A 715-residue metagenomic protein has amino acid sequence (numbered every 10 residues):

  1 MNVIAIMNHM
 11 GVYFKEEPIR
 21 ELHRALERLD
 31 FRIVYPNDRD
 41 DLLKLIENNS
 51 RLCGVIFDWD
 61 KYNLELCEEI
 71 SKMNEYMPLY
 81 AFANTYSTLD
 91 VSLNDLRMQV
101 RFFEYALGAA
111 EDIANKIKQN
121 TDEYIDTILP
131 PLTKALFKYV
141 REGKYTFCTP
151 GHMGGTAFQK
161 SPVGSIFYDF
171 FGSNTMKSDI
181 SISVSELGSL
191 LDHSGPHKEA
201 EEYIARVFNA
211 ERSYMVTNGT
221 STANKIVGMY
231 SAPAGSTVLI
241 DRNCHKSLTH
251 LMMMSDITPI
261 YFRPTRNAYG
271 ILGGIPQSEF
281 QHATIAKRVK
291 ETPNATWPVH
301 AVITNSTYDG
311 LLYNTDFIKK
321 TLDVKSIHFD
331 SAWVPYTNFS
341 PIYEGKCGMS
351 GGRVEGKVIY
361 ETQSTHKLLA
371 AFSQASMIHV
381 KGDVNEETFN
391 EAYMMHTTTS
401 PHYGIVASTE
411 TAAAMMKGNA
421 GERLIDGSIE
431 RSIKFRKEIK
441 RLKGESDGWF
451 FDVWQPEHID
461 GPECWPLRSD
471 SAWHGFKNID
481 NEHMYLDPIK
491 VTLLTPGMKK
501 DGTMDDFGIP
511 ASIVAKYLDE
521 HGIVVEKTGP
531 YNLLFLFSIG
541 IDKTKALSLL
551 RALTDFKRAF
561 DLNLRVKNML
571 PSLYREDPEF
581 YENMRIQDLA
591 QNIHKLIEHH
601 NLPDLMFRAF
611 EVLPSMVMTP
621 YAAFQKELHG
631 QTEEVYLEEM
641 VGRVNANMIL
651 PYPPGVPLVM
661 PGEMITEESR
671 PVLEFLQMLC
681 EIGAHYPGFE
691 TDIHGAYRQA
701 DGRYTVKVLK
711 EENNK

Functional and structural regions predicted by a protein language model:
M1-E16, V238-D241: Short hydrophobic beta-strand segments
M1-I4, S50, A210-E211, A234-G235 (+1 more regions): A short, charged/proline- and glycine-enriched loop that marks the coil->beta-strand transition at the N-terminal
H9-D30, N37-F57, L64, I70-M77 (+4 more regions): Non-catalytic terminal extensions of PLP-dependent enzymes
E16-R20, K198, T249: Short, surface-exposed alpha-helical segments at coil->helix boundaries
I33-V34, S213, P259, V525: Generic structural signal for residues in well-ordered beta-strands
P36-L45, D58, E65-E68, Y76 (+1 more regions): Conserved PLP-enzyme active-site core in the AAT-like
N174-T222: Conserved N-terminal alpha-helix of the aminotransferase class I/II PLP-enzyme fold
V216, D241, F262, I303-T304 (+6 more regions): Generic beta-strand/beta-sheet core signal
